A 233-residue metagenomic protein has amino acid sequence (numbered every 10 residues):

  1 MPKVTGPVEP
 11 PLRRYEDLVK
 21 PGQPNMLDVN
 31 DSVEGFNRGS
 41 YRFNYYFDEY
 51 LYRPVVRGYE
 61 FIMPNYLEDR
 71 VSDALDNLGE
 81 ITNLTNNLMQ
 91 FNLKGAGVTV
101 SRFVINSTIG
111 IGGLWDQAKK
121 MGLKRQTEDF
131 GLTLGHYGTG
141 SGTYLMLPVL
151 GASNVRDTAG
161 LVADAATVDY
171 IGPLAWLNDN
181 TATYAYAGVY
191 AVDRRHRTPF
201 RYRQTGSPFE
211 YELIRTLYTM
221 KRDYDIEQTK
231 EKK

Functional and structural regions predicted by a protein language model:
M1-L93, T183-K233: N-terminal targeting leaders of membrane proteins
E34, V100-V104, V168-P173: Short low-complexity stretches enriched in small and charged residues
P64, S72-N154: Mid-length scaffold segments of soluble, non-membrane domains
Q117, T133, G138-E227: Surface-exposed interaction patches
